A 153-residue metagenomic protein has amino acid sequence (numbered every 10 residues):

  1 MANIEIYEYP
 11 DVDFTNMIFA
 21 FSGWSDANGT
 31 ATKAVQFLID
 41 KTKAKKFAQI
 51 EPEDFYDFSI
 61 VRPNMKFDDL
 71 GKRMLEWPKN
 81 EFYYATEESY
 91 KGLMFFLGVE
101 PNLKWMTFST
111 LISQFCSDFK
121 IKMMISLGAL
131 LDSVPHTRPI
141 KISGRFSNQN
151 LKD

Functional and structural regions predicted by a protein language model:
M1-E100: N-terminal short beta-loop-beta anion/metal-coordinating cradle
M74-D153: Glycine-rich phosphate- or other oxyanion-binding loops that anchor nucleotides, phosphorylated ligands
